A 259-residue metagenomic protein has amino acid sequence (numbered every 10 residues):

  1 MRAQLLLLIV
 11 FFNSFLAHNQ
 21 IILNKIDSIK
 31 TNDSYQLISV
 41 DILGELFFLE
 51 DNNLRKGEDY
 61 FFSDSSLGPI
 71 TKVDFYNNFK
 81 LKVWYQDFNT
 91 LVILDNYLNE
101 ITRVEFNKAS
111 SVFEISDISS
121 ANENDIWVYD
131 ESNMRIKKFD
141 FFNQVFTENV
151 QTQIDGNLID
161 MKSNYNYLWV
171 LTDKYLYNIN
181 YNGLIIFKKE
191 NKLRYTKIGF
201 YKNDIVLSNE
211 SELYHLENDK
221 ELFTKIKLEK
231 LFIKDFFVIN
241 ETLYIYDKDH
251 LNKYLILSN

Functional and structural regions predicted by a protein language model:
M1-I26: Bacterial Sec-dependent N-terminal signal peptides
Q20-N89: Start-of-domain marker
N24-K30, E58-S65, E100-A109, N143-T152 (+2 more regions): A short beta-strand motif characteristic of beta-propeller blades
D33-V40, L67-F75, V112-S119, D155-Y165 (+2 more regions): Repeated scaffold domains used in trafficking and secretory/extracellular systems, primarily beta-propellers
Q36-L49, F79-Y85, L91, S120-D130 (+4 more regions): Short beta-strand elements that form the blades of beta-propeller/WD-repeat-like and other beta-sheet-rich scaffold
N53-G57, F88-I93, N133-K138, Y175-N180 (+2 more regions): Structural motif
V83-Q144: Surface-exposed, polar helix/loop patches in the mature regions of secreted/periplasmic/lumenal proteins that form
K234-N259: Blade-level signature of beta-propeller repeat domains, shared across WD40, Kelch, NHL, RCC1 and BNR/Asp-box propellers
